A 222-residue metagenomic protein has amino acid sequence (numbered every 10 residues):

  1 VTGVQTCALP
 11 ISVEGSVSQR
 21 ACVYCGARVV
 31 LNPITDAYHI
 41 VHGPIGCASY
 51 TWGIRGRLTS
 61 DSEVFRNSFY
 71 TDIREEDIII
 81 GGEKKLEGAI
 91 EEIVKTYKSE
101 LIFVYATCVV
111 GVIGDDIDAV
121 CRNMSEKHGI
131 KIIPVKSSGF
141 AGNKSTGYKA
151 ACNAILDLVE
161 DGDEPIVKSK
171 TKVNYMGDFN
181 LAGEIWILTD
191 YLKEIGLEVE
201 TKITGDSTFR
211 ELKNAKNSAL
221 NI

Functional and structural regions predicted by a protein language model:
T2-L9: Short, small-residue-biased leader/transition segments that mark boundaries at the very start of proteins
P10, D61-E75, I132-F140: Gly-rich Lys/Arg/Thr-decorated short loops/hinges at beta-loop-alpha junctions or inter-strand turns that position
Q19-I73: N-terminal, Lys/Arg-enriched amphipathic/low-complexity engagement segments that precede the first folded domain
P44-A48, I80-K84, F103-D118, G139-K149 (+3 more regions): Gly/Ser/Thr-rich loops at beta-strand to alpha-helix junctions that form or flank small-molecule/cofactor-binding
I78-E92: Glycine-rich, highly charged phosphate/nucleotide-binding loops
K98-S99: Proline-aspartate-enriched helix->loop->beta-strand connector
D116-L158, G162: Long, charge-dense
T146-I222: Conserved, well-structured core segments that form the ligand-binding/active-site neighborhood of functional domains
